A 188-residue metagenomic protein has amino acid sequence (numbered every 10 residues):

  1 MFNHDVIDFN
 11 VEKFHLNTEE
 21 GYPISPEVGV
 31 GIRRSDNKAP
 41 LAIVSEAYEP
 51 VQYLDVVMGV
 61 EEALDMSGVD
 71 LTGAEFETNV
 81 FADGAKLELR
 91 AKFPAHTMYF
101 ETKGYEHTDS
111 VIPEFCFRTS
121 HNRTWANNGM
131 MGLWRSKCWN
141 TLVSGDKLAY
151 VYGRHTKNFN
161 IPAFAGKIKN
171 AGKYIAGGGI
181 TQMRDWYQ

Functional and structural regions predicted by a protein language model:
M1-E61, G68: Feature for intrinsically disordered/low-complexity regulatory segments and propeptides
G59, D65-Q188: Intrinsic disorder/low-complexity polar-acidic segments
